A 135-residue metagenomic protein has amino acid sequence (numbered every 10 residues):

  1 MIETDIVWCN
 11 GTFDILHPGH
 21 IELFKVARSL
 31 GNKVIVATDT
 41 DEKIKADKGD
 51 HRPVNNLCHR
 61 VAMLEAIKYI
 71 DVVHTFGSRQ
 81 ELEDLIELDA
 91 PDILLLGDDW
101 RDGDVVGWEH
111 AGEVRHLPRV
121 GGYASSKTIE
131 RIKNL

Functional and structural regions predicted by a protein language model:
M1-L135: Nucleotidyltransferase catalytic core that binds NTPs
